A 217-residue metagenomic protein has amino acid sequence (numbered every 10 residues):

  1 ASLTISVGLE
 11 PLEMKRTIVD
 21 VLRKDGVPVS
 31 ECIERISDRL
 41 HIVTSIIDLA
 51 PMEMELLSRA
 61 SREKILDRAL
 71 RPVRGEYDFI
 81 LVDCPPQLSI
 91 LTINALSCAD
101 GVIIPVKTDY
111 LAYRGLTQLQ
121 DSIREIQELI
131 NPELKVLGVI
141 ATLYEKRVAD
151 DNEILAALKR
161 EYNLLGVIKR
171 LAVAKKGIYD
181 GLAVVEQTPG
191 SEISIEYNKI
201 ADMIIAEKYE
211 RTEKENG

Functional and structural regions predicted by a protein language model:
A1-G217: P-loop NTP-binding core
